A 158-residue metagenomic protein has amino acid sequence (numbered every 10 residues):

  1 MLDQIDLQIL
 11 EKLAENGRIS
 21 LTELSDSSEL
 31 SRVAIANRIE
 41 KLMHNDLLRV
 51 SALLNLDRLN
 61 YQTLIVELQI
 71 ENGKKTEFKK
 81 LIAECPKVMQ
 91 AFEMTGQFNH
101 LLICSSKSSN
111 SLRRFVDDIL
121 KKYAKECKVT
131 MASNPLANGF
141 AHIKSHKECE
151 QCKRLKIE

Functional and structural regions predicted by a protein language model:
M1-E158: A compositional/biophysical signature of low hydrophobicity enriched in polar/charged and small residues
